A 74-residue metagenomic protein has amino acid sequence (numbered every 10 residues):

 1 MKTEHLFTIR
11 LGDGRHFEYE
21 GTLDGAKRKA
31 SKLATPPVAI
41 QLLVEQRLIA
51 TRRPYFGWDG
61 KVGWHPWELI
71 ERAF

Functional and structural regions predicted by a protein language model:
M1-H16: Short aromatic-glycine-(Arg/Gly/Cys) micro-motifs in beta-strand/loop hairpins
E4-L6, K29, V44-L48: Secondary-structure boundary/capping motif
G14-E20, L48-T51: Surface-exposed loop/edge segments in extracytoplasmic proteins
H16-E18, G25, K29, K61-W67: Intrinsically disordered, low-complexity, compositionally biased regions/tails
E20-L42: A short, charged, amphipathic alpha-helix used as a generic interaction element across diverse proteins
T35-F74: Short, mixed-charge low-complexity intrinsically disordered segments
